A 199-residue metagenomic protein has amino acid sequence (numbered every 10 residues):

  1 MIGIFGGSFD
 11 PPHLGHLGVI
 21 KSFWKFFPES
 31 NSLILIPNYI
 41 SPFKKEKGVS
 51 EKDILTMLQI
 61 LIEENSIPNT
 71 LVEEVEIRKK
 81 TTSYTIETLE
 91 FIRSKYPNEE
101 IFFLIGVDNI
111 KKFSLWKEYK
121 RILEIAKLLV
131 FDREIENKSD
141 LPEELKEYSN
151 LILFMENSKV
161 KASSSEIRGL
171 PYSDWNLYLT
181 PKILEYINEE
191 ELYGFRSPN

Functional and structural regions predicted by a protein language model:
M1-N199: Nucleotidyltransferase catalytic core that binds NTPs
